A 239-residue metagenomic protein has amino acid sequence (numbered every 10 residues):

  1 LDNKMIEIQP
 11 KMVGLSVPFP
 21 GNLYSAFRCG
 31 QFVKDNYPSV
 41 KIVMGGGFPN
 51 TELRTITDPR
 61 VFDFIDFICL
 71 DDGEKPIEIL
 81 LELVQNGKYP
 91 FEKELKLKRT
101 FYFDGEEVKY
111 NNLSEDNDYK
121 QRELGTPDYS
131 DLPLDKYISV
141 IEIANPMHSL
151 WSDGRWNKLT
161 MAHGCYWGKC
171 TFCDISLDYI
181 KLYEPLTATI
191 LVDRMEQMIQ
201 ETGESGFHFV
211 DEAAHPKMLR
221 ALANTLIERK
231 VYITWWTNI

Functional and structural regions predicted by a protein language model:
L1-D118: Glycine-rich beta-alpha loop elements in corrinoid/cobalamin-binding modules across cobalamin-dependent enzymes
K4, F32, N36, L80-L83 (+6 more regions): Generic, well-ordered alpha-helical scaffold segments in large soluble proteins
K11, T171, E204-S205: Short acidic/polar active-site loop segments enriched in Thr and Asp
S16, V43-G45, T160, V210 (+1 more regions): A cross-family glycoside hydrolase active-site/sugar-binding cleft signature
T51, V192-I239: Conserved SAM/AdoMet-binding glycine-rich loop
D66, T100, C165, L191 (+1 more regions): Conserved, mostly hydrophobic/aromatic
E107-K158: N-terminal [4Fe-4S]-dependent radical SAM core
W151-T189: Canonical Radical SAM [4Fe-4S] cluster-binding loop centered on the CxxxCxxC motif and its immediate flanking residues
